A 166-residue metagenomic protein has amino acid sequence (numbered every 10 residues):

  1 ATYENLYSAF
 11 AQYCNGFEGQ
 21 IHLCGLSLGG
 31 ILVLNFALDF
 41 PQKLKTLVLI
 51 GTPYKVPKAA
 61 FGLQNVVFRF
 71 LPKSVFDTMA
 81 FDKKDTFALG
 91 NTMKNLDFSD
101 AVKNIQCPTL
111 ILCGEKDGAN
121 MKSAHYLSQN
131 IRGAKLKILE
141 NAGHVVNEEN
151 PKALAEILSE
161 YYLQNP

Functional and structural regions predicted by a protein language model:
A1-H22, E156: Active-site loop/oxyanion-hole signature of alpha/beta-hydrolase fold enzymes
Y3, I31-D39, K45-S74: Flexible "cap/lid" loop of the alpha/beta hydrolase fold
G25-G30: Conserved alpha/beta-hydrolase "nucleophile elbow" surrounding the catalytic nucleophile
S74-F98, K116: Hydrophobic, aromatic-rich cap/lid helix
N104-I105, I111-C113: Short beta-strand/loop motif that positions the catalytic acidic residue of the alpha/beta-hydrolase fold
G118-S123: Conserved alpha/beta-hydrolase "acid-adjacent" motif
A124, S128-V145: Catalytic histidine neighborhood in serine/cysteine hydrolases with alpha/beta-hydrolase-type architecture
N141-P166: Catalytic active-site module of serine/aspartate enzymes centered on a nucleophile-bearing elbow/loop
